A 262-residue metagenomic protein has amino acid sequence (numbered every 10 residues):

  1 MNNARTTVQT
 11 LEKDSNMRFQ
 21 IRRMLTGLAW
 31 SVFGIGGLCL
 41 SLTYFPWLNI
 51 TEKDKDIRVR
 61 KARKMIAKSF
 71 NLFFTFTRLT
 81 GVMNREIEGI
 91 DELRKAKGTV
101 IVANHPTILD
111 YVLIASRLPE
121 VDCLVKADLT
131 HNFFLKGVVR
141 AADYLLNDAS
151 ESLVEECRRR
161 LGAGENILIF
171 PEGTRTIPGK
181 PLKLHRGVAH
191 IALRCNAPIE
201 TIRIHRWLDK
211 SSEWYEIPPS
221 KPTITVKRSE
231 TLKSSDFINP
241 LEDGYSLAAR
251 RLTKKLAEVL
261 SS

Functional and structural regions predicted by a protein language model:
N2-N16, R23, E151-S262: Non-catalytic C-terminal accessory region of glycerolipid acyltransferases and related lyso-lipid remodeling enzymes
E12-E86, G137: A transmembrane-helix-recognition feature enriched in membrane-embedded lipid enzymes and envelope glyco-/phospholipid
Y44-K68, T80, K95-A149: Catalytic core of membrane glycerolipid acyltransferases/transacylases, capturing the structured, soluble-facing
F74, I114, L135, C157 (+1 more regions): Short amphipathic alpha-helical segments and helix-helix/interface helices
T75-T99, K233: A short, well-structured juxtamembrane/interface segment
T80-E88, N147-E151, L208-K210: Short gly/ser/thr-rich secondary-structure transition/capping motifs
M83, Y144, A197: Short glycine/serine/threonine/alanine-rich loop segments
L93, V138-V139, R160, I191: Structural alpha-helical scaffold elements that stabilize or flank donor/cofactor-binding regions in carbohydrate
